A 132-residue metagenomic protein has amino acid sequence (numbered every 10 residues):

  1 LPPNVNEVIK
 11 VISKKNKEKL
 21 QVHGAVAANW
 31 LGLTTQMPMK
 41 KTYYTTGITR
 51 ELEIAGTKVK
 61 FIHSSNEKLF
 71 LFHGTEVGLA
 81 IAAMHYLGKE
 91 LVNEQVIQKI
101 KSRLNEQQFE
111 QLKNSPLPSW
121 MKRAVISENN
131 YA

Functional and structural regions predicted by a protein language model:
L1-I12: Short beta-edge/loop segments at beta->alpha junctions of small alpha/beta modules that act as binding/recognition
N4-V5, T45-I48, I54, E67-F70 (+1 more regions): Glycine-rich loops and low-complexity Gly/Arg-rich segments that provide flexible linkers or classic glycine-based
V5, H23-G24, E76: Amphipathic alpha-helical interface surfaces
S13-A55: Short gly/ser-rich loop at a beta-strand->alpha-helix junction or flexible surface loop bordering the NTP-binding
T42-Y43, K60, L79: Generic structural signal for residues positioned in beta-strands
E53-S64: A short, charged helix-loop
H63-A132: Hydrophobic alpha-helical interaction segments
